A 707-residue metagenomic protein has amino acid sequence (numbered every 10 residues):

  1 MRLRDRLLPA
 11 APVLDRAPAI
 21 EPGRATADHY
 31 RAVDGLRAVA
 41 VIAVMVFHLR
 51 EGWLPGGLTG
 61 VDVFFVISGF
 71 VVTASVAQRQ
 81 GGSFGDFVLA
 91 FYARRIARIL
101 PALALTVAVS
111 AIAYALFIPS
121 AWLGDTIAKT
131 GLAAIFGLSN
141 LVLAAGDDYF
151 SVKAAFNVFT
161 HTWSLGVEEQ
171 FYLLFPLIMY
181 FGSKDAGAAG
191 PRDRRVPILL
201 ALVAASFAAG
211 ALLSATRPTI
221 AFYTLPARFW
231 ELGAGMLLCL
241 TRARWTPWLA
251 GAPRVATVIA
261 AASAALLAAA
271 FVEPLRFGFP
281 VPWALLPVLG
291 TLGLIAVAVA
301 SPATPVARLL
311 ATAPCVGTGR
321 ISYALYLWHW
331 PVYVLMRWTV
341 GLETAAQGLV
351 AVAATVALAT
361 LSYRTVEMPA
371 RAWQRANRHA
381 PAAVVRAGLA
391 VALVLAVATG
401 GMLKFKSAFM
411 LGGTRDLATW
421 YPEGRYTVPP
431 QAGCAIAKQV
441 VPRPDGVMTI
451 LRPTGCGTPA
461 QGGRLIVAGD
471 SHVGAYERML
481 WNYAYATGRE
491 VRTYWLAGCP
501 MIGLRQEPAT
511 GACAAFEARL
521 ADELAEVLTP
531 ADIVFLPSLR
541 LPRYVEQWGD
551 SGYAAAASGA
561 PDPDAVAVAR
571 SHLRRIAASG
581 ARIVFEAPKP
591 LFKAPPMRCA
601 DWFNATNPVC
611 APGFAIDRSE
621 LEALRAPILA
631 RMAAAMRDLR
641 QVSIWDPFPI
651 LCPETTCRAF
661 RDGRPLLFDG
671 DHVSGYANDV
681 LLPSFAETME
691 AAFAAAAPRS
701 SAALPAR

Functional and structural regions predicted by a protein language model:
R2-L14, L275, T339-A346, V356-A357 (+2 more regions): Extracellular/periplasmic envelope-modification machinery, especially enzymes that add or remove acyl/ester groups on
R2-L8, V13-L14, I20-W420: Hydrophobic membrane-embedded alpha-helices and membrane-water interface caps/short interhelical or interfacial loops
